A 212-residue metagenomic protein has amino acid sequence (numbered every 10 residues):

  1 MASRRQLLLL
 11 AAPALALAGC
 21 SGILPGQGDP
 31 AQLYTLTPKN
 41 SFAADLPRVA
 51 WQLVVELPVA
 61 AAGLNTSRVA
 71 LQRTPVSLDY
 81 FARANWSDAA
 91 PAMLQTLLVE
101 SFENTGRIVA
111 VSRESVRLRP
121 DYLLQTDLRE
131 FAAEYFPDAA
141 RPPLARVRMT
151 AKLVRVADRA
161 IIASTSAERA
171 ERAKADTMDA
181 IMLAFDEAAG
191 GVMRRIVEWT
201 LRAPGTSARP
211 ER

Functional and structural regions predicted by a protein language model:
R4-L9: N-terminal export leaders
S21-L94, R202-R212: A structural "domain/chain start" motif
S21-Y34, K39-A44, T105-D158: Surface-exposed short loop/turn segments
Q32, V49-W51, N65-S67, T74 (+5 more regions): Envelope-exposed proteins and targeting segments
L78-N85, A157-E198: Short secondary-structure boundary motifs at beta->alpha junctions and helix caps
P91, Q95-V99, T105, A189 (+2 more regions): Extracytoplasmic/secreted envelope proteins and their assembly/folding machinery, especially bacterial periplasmic
N104-V111, E198-R212: Surface-exposed helix-capping loop/turn segments at secondary-structure junctions
